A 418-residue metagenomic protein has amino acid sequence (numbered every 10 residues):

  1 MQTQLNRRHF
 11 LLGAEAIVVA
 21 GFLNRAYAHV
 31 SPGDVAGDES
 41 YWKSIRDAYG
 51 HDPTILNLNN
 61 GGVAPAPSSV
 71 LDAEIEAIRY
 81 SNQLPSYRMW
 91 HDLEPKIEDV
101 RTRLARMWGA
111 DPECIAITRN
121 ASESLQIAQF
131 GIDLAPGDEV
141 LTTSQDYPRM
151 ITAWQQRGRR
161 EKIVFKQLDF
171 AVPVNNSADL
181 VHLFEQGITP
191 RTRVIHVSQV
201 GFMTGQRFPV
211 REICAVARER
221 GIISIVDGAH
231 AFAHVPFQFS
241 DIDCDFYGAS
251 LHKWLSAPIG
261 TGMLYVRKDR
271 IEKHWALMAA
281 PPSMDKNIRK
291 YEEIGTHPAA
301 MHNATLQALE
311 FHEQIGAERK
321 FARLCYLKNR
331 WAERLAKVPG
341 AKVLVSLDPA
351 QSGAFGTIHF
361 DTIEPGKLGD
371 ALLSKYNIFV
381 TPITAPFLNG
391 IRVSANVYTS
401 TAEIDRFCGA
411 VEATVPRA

Functional and structural regions predicted by a protein language model:
Q2, H9-A418: Pyridoxal 5′-phosphate
